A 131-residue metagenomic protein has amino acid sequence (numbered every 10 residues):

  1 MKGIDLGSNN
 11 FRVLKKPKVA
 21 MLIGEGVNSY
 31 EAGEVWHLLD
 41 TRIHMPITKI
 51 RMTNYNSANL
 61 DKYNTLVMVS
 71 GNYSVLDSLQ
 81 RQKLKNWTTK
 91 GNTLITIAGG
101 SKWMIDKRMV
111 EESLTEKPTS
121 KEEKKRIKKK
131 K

Functional and structural regions predicted by a protein language model:
M1-N28: Short, surface-exposed patches at the edges or C-terminal ends of soluble domains, predominantly
N10, G24-S113, S120-K125: Helical hinge/lid and interdomain linker segments adjacent to catalytic or ligand-binding clefts that mediate domain
I127-K131: C-terminal and late-domain segments of enzyme folds
